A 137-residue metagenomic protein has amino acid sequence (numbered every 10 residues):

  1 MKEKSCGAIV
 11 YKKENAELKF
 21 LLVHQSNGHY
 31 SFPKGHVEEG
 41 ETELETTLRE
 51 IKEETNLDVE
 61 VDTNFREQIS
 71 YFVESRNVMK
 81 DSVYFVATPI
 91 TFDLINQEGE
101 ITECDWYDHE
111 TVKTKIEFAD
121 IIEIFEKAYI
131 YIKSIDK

Functional and structural regions predicted by a protein language model:
M1-F20: Conserved N-terminal beta-strand and adjoining loop/helix that marks the start of the Nudix/MutT-like hydrolase domain
E3-S5, N27, M79-S82: Short connector loops at helix/strand junctions that flank enzyme active sites, especially segments positioning acidic
V10-K12, V86-T88, D108: Short, well-ordered beta-strand micro-motif
A16-D58: Conserved Nudix-box catalytic region and its N-terminal flanking loop in Nudix hydrolases and closely related
A16-E17, F92-I95: Short helix-loop capping/hinge motifs at secondary-structure junctions, enriched in acidic/polar residues
L21, E74-R76, I95-E98, K115-I116: Short histidine-centered beta-strand/loop micro-motifs that create catalytic or ligand/metal-coordination sites
H29-Y30, Q97-K137: Nudix hydrolase/Nudix homology domain
N56-D93: Active-site segment of metal-dependent pyrophosphate-handling enzymes, primarily the Nudix hydrolase catalytic core
